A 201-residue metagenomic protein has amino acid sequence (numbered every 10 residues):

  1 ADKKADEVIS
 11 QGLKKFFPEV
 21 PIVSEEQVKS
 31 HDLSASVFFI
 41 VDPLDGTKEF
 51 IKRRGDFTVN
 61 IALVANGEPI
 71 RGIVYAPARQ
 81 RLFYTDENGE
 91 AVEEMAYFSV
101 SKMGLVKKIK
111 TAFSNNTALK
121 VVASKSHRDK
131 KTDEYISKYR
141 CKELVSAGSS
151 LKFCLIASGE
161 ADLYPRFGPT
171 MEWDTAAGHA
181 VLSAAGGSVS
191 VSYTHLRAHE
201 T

Functional and structural regions predicted by a protein language model:
A1-L44, A65, F113, K130-K138 (+1 more regions): N-terminal subdomain of lithium-sensitive/metallo-dependent phosphomonoesterases centered on the IMPase/IPPase/PAP
D2, L13, T47, A76 (+4 more regions): Residue-level signal for inorganic ion chemistry
V20-P21, F38-F39, R71-G72, K120 (+2 more regions): Structural motif
L33-M95: DPxDG-like acidic metal-binding loop motif
E93-V100, F113: Secondary-structure transition/turn motif
I109-R197: An extended, acidic
